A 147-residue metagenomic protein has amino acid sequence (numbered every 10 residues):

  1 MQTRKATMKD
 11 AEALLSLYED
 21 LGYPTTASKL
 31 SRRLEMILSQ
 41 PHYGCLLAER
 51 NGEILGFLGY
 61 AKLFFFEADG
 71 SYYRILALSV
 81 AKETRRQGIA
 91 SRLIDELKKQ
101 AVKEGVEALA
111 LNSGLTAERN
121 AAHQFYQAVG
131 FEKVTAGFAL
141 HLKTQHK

Functional and structural regions predicted by a protein language model:
M1-L14: A short beta-loop-alpha structural element at the N-terminal edge of CoA-dependent acyl/N-acetyltransferase catalytic
S16-S28: Helix-loop element at the rim of GNAT/NAT acetyltransferase active sites that forms part of the acceptor-substrate
Y23, Y126-A136: Conserved acetyl-CoA-binding loop of GNAT-fold acetyltransferases
T25-C45: Active-site rim helix/loop that mediates acceptor-substrate recognition in acyltransferases
L47, E53-K62, R74, S79: Conserved beta-strand in the GNAT
F64-I75, V134: A conserved beta-turn-beta hairpin within the catalytic core of GNAT-like acetyltransferases that forms part
V80, R86-K99, Q124, A128: Conserved acetyl-CoA-binding loop-helix of GNAT-fold acetyltransferases
A110-A121, H141: Conserved beta-strand-loop-alpha-helix junction that forms the acyl-donor binding cleft
